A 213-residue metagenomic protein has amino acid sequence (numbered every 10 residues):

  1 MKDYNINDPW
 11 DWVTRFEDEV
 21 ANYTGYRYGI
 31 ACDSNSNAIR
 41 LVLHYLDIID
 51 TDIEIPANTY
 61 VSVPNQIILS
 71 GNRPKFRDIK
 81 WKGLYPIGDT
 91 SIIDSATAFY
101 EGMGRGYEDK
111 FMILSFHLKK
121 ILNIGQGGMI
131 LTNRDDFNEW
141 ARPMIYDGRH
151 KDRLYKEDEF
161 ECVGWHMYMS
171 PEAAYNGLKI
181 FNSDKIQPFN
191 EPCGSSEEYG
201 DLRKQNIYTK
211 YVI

Functional and structural regions predicted by a protein language model:
M1-T14: A glycine-/small-polar-enriched, mobile loop at the entrance of the PLP active site in fold-type I
W10, D33-S36, A57, D135: Alpha-helix N-cap/helix-start capping motif
T14-D52, Q66-S70: Phosphate-binding glycine-rich loop
Y26-R27, D50, G88-D89, E108-K110: Short, well-ordered alpha-helix to beta-strand connector turns
A31, I55-P56, I130: Conserved SAM-binding loop
L43-M103: PLP-dependent aminotransferase-like
F99-E101, E108-I213: Active-site region of PLP-dependent enzymes
